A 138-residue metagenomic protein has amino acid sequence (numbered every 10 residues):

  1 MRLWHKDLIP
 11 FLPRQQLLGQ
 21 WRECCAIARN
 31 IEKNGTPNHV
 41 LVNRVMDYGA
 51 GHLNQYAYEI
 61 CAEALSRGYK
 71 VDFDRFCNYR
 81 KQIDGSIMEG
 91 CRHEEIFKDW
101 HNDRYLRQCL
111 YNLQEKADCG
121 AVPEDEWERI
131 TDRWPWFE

Functional and structural regions predicted by a protein language model:
M1-N38, V42-E138: Sequence termini and other peripheral, non-core segments
